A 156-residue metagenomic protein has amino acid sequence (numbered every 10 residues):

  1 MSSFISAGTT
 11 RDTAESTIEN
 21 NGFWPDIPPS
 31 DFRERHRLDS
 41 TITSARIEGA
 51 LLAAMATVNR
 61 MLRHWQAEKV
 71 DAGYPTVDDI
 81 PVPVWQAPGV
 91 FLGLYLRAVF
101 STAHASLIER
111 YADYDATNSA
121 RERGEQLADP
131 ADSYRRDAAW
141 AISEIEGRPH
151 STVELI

Functional and structural regions predicted by a protein language model:
M1-I80, S143, P149-I156: Conserved short "hinge" loops at termini or chain/domain junctions
E19-N20, P28, A87, F91 (+1 more regions): A general marker of short, structured functional hotspots
P75-V82, G124-A128: Amphipathic alpha-helical surface "interface" segments used for docking/oligomerization or membrane association within
D78-L94: Short, glycine/alanine-rich amphipathic alpha-helical segment that often forms an alpha-turn-alpha hairpin
V90-I156: Short loop/turn elements at secondary-structure junctions
